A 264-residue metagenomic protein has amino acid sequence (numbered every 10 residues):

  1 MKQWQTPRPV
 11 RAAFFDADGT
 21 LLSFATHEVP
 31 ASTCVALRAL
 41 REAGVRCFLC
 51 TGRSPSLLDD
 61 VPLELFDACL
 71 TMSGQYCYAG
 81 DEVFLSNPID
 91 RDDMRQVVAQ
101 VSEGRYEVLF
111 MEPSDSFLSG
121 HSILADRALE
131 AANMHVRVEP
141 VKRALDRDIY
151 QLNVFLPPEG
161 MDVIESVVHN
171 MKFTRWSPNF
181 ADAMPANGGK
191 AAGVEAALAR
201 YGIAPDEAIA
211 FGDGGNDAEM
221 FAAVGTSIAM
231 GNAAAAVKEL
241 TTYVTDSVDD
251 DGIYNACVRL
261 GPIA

Functional and structural regions predicted by a protein language model:
M1-A17, R38: Non-catalytic pre-domain segments flanking phosphatase-related domains
F24, E28-A125: Active-site phosphate-binding/coordination module
L40, T51, L152, F221 (+2 more regions): Residue-level signal for inorganic ion chemistry
E64-L65, M72-S73, V167-N170, A223-V224 (+1 more regions): Short, structured coil segments at secondary-structure junctions
F66-G74, L129-A131, F173-W176, S227-G231 (+1 more regions): Short hydrophobic/aromatic-enriched beta-strand-loop microsegments
Q100-A223, N232: Conserved acidic, metal-coordinating active-site core of Asp-based, Mg2+-dependent phosphoryl-transfer enzymes
A223, S227-A264: Asp-based, Mg2+/Mn2+-dependent phosphohydrolase catalytic module
